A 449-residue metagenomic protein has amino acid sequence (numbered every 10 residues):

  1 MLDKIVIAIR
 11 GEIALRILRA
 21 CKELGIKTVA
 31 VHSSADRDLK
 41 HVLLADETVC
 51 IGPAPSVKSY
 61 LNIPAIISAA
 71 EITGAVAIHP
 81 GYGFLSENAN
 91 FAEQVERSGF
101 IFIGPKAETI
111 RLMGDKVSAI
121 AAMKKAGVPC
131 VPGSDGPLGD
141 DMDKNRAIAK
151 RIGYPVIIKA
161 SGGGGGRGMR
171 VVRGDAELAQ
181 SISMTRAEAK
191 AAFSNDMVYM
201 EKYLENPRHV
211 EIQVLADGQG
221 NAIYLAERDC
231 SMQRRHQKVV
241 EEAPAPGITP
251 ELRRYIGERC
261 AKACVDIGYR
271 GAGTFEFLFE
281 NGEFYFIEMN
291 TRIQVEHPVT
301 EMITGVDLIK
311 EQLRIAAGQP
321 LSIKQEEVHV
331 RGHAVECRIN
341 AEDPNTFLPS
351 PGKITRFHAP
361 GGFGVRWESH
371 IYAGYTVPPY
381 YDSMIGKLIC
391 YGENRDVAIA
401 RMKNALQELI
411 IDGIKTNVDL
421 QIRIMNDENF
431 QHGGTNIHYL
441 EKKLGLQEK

Functional and structural regions predicted by a protein language model:
M1-A126, D135-A147, V397: ATP-binding N-terminal substructure of ATP-dependent carboxylate-amine bond-forming enzymes
I7-R16, A20-L24, T48-C50, E71-T73 (+5 more regions): ATP-dependent carboxylate activation and anion-phosphoryl transfer catalytic cores that bind Mg-ATP to form
V29, H79, I101-I103, V131 (+3 more regions): Structural detector of well-ordered beta-strand residues that form the stable sheet scaffold of enzyme domains
S59, L112, L138, V171 (+2 more regions): A structural signal for short, well-ordered beta-strand elements
I148-I157: Acidic/histidine-enriched active-site and ligand-binding environments that engage anionic O-linkages
G166-G168: A short acidic, helix-capping loop that chelates divalent metal ions and anchors anionic groups
